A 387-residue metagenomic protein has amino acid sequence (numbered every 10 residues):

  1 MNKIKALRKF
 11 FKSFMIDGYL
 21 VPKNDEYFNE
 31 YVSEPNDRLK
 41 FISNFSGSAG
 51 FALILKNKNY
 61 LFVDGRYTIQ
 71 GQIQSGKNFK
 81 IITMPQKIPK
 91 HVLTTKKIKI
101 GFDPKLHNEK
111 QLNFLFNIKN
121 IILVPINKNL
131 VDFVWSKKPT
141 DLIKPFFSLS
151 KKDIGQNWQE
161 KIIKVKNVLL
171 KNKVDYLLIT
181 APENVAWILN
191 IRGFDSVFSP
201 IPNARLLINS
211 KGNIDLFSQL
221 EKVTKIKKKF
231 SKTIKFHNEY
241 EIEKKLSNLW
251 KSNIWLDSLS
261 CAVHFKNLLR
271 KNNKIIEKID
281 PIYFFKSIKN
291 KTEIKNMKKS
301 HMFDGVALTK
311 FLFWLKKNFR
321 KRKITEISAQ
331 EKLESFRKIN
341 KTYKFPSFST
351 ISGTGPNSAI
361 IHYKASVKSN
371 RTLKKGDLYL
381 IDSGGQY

Functional and structural regions predicted by a protein language model:
M1-T94, H107, Q111-N248, F303 (+3 more regions): N-terminal accessory/capping or targeting/presequence segment of soluble
G18-L20, E326-F348: Amphipathic alpha-helical
E26, L106-N108, N184, C261 (+1 more regions): Short, charged beta-turn/beta-strand-edge "cap" motif at the junction between a beta-strand and an adjacent loop
I98, F102, I226-D280: Conserved catalytic alpha/beta cores of large enzymes that bind or transform nucleotide phosphates and polynucleotides
I121-T140, C261-N296: Terminal amphipathic helices with adjacent charged low-complexity linkers/tails
